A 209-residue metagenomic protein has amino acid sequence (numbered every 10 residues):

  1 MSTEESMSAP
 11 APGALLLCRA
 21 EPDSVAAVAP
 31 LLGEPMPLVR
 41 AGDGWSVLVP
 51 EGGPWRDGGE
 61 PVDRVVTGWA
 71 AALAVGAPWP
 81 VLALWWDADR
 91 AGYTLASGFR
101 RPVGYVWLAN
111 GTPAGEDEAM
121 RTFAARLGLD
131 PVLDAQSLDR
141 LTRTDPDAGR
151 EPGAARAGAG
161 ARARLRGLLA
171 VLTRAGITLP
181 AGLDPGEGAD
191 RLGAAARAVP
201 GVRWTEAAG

Functional and structural regions predicted by a protein language model:
S2-L31, V39-R40: Short, extreme N-terminal segment that most often corresponds to the first beta-strand
R19, P50-E51: Structured loops at beta-to-helix junctions and adjacent beta-edge loops in soluble globular domains
L32-G33, E51-G52: Compact beta-rich and alpha/beta scaffold cores in large eukaryotic transport/transcription complexes and associated
G33-E34, V75: Short, intrinsically disordered, mixed-charge
M36-P37, V81: Secondary-structure boundary/capping signal
G42-G44: Ser/Thr- and Asn-enriched, surface-exposed coil loops between beta-strands
G53-G209: Charged, compositionally biased boundary regions
